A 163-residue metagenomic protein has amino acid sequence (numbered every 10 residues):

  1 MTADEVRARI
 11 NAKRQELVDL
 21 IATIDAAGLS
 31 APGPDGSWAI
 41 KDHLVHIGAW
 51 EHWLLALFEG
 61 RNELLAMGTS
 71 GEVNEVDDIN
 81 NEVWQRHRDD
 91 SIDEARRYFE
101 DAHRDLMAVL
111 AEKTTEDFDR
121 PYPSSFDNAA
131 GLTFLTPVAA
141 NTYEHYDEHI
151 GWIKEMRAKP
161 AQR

Functional and structural regions predicted by a protein language model:
M1-D4, P34, W38-K41, D93 (+1 more regions): Short, solvent-exposed segments of well-ordered alpha helices
M1-E5, W53-F99, A158-R163: Short, helix-capping/interhelical loops that line the mouth of catalytic, cofactor-, or ligand-binding pockets
A3, A8, Q15-D19, G28-L29: Hydrophobic, well-ordered secondary-structure segments that either form specific early membrane-associated helices used
I10-L17, I40-L55, W84-R86, I92 (+2 more regions): Alpha-helical transition-metal enzyme core signature, strongest for iron centers
I21-S37, R104-V138: Acidic interhelical loop/turn segments
L55-F58, N62, L110-D117, I153 (+1 more regions): Long, hydrophobic, amphipathic alpha-helical segments used as structural scaffolds
S124, N128-R163: Hydrophobic secondary-structure block in the mid-to-C-terminal portion of proteins
